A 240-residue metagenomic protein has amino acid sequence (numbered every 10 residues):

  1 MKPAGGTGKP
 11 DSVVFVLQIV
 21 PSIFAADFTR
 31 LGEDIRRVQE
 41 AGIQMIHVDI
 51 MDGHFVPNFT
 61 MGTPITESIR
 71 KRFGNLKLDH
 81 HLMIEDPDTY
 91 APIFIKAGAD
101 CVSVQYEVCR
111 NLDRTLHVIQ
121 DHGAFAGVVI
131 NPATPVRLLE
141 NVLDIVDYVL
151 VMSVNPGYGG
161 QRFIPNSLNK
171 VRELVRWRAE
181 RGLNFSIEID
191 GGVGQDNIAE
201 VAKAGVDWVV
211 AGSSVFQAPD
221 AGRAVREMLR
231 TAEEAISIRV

Functional and structural regions predicted by a protein language model:
A4-T7: Ala/Thr-enriched low-complexity intrinsically disordered regions
D11-A97, C101-S103, V108-N111, A126 (+7 more regions): Conserved N-terminal beta1-alpha1 strand-loop-helix module at the mouth
F15-I19, F73-H80, I119-V129, W177-I189: Short beta-strand/loop segments at the ligand-binding rim of alpha/beta enzyme cores
V129-V136: Enzymes that process phosphate groups on RNA ends and nucleotide/triphosphate substrates
V154-P156: Short glycine-rich anion-binding loops that position phosphate/pyrophosphate groups of nucleotides and phosphorylated
R176, L183-I189, G194-V240: Alpha/beta catalytic cores of nucleotide-metabolism and tRNA/nucleoside-modifying enzymes
